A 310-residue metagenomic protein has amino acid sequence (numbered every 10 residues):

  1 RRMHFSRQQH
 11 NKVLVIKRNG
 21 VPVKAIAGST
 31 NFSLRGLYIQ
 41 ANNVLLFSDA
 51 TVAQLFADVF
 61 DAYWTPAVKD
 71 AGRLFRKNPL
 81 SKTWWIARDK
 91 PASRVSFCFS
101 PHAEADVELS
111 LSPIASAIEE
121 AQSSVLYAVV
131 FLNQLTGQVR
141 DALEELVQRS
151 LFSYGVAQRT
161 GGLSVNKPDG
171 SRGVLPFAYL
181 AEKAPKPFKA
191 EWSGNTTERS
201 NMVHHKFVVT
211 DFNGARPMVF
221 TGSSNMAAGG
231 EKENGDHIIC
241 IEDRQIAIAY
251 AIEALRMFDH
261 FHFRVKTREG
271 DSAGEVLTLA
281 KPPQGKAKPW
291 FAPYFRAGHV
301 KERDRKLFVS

Functional and structural regions predicted by a protein language model:
R1-T30, L34-L37, L46, A50-A53 (+3 more regions): PLD/PLD-like phosphodiesterase catalytic module centered on the HKD motif
V13, T51, V59-F60, K77-T160 (+1 more regions): PLD-like (HKD) phosphodiesterase/transphosphatidyltransferase domain
I26-S29, R76-S81, V107-L109, F220-S223: Short amphipathic alpha-helical surface micro-motifs
L55, V59-N78: Extended catalytic-interface subdomain
L74-F99, G270-Y294: Amphipathic alpha-helical surface "interface" segments used for docking/oligomerization or membrane association within
